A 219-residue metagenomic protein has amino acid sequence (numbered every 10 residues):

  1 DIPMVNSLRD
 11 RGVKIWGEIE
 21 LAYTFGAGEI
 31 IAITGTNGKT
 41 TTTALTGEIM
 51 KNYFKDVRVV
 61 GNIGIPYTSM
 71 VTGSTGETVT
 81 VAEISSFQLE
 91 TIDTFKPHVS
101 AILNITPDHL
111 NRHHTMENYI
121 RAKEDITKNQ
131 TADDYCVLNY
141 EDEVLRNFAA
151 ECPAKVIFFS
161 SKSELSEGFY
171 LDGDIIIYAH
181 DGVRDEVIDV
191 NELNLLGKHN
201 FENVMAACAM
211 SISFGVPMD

Functional and structural regions predicted by a protein language model:
D1-Y140, V144-K155: Phosphate-binding loop of NTP-binding sites
H114-E117, A154-D219: Adenine nucleotide phosphate-binding catalytic loops in nucleotide-utilizing enzymes
